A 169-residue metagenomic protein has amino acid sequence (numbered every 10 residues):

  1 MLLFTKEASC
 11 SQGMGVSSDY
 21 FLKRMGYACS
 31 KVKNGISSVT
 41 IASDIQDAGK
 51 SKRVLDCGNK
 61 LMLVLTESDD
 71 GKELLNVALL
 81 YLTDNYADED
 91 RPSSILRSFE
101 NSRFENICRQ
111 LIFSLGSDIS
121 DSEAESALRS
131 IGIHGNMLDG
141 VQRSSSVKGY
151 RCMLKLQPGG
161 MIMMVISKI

Functional and structural regions predicted by a protein language model:
L3-K50, D56, L79-E89: Short helix/turn-capping signatures at newly exposed starts of structured segments
E7-C10, D121, M164: N-terminal processing/targeting junctions
K31-G71, S117-L154: A cross-family detector of function-defining hotspots
K60-V64, D84-S93, C152, K168-I169: Short, surface-exposed beta-strand/loop "edge" segments at domain boundaries and coil↔beta transitions
E67-H134: Long, charged/polar, surface-exposed segments that mediate recognition or autoinhibition
E73-L75, K148, P158-I162: Residues at beta-strand starts and edge strands
K155-I169: Short, low-complexity, Pro/Ser/Thr/Gly-rich segments in the mature regions of secreted, periplasmic
